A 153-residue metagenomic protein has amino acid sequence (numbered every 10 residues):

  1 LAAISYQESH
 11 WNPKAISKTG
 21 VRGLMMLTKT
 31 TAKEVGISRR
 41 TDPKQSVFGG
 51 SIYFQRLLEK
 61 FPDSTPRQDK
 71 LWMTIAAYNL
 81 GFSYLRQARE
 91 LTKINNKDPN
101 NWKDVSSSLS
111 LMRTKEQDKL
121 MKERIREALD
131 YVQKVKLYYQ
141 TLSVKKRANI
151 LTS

Functional and structural regions predicted by a protein language model:
L1-A3, G50, L109: Short linear motifs at secondary-structure transitions and domain/linker junctions
L1-S5, T74-I75: Short alpha-helical scaffolding segments that buttress acidic/His motifs in well-ordered protein cores
I16-S38, S46-Q55: Substrate-binding/active-site groove segments that recognize and process beta-1,4-linked N-acetyl-hexosamine
K33-Q45, I52, E59-S153: Non-catalytic cell-wall polysaccharide-engagement segments
